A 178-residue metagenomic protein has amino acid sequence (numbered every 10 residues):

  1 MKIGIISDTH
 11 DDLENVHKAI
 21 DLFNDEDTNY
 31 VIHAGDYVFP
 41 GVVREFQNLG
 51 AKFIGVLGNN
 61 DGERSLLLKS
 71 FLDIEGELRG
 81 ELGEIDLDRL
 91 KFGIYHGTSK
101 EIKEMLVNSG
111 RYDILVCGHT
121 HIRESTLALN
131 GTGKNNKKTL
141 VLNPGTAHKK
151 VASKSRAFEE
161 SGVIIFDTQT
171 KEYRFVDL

Functional and structural regions predicted by a protein language model:
K2-H10, L90-T98, T139-G145, F175: Active-site-proximal beta-strand elements of phosphoester/diester hydrolases
K2-L87: Core catalytic region of metal-dependent phosphoesterases/phosphodiesterases, especially metallo-beta-lactamase-like
H10-N15, V38-G41, N60-L66, S99-M105 (+3 more regions): Active-site environment of divalent metal-dependent phosphoester hydrolases
K18-D21, E45-N48, K69-L72, V107-S109 (+3 more regions): Short, glycine/charged-enriched secondary-structure capping and boundary segments
I32, I54-V56, I114-V116, L140-L142: Hydrophobic/aromatic beta-strand patches that form the interior of the parallel beta-sheet core in alpha/beta enzyme
E81-D88, K134-L178: Binuclear metal-dependent phosphoesterase catalytic core
L82-I122: Internal catalytic-core helix/loop-beta-alpha segment that presents or stabilizes conserved functional determinants
N108-I114, T120-L140, T170-L178: A short C-terminal boundary segment appended to hydrolase-like catalytic domains
